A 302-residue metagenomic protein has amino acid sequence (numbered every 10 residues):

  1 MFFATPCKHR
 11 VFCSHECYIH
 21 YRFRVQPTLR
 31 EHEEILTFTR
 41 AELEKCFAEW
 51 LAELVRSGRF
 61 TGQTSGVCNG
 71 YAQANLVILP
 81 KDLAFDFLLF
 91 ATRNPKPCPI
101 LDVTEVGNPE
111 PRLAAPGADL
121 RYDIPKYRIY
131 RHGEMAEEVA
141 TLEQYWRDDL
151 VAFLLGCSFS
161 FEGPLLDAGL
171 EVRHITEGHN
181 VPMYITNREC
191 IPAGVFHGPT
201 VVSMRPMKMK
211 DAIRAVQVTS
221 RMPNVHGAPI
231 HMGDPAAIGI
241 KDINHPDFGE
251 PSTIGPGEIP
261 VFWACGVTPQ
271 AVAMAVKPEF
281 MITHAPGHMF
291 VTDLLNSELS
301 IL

Functional and structural regions predicted by a protein language model:
M1-T5: Small Cys/His zinc-coordinating "RING-like" fingers
P6-H20: Cysteine-rich micro-motifs
C17-H32: Short metal-binding segments enriched for Cys and/or His
H20-R24, E162-P164, A168, V272-V276: Short active-site loop/helix that positions an aromatic residue
Y21, R173-H174, P223-G227: Short amphipathic alpha-helical segments with coiled-coil-like heptad repeat character
I35-G156, D167, H197-L302: Metallocofactor- and cofactor-centric catalytic cores in central/energy metabolism, strongly enriched
E138-G194: Aromatic- and glycine-enriched beta-alpha-beta binding-site module
